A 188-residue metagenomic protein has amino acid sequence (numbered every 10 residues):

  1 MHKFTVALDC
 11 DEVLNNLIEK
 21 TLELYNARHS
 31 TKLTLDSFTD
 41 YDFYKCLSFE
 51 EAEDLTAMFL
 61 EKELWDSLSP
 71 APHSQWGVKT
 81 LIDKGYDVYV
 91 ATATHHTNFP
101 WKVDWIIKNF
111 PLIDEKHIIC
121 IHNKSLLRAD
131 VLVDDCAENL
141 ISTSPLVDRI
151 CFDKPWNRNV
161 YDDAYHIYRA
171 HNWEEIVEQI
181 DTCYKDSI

Functional and structural regions predicted by a protein language model:
M1-A52: Active-site neighborhood of HAD-like aspartate-dependent phosphohydrolases
L33, T39-K79: Metal-dependent phosphoesterase signature
E63-S69, S74-I106: Substrate-recognition element of Asp-dependent hydrolases with the DxDx(T/V) motif
G85, E115, A129-D130, L146-V147 (+1 more regions): Short, well-ordered alpha-helix to beta-strand connector turns
A91-S142: Substrate-recognition "cap/lid" segment bordering the active-site pocket of phosphatases
W105-I121, D163-T182: Structural recognition of alpha->loop->beta junctions
V133-H171: Acidic, Mg2+-coordinating phosphoryl-transfer loop and its flanking beta/alpha structural elements, shared across
